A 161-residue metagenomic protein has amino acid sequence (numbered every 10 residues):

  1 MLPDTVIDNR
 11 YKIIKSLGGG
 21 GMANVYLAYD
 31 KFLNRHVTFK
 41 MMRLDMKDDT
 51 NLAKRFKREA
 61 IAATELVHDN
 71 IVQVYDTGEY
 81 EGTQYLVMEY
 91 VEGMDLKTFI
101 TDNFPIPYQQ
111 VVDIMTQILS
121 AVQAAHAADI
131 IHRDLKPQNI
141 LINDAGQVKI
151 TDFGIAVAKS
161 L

Functional and structural regions predicted by a protein language model:
I14-G20, V25: Protein kinase glycine-rich loop
Y29-H36: Conserved N-lobe loop of protein kinases adjacent to the ATP-binding glycine-rich P-loop
R43-E65: AlphaC helix of the eukaryotic protein kinase fold
T77: Activation-segment/catalytic-loop signature of the eukaryotic protein kinase fold
E81-D95, F99: Conserved short submotifs of the Hanks-type protein kinase catalytic core that shape the nucleotide-binding pocket
I114-M115: Activation segment signature within eukaryotic-like protein kinase domains
L119-I130: Protein kinase catalytic-loop region centered on the HRD/HxD motif
